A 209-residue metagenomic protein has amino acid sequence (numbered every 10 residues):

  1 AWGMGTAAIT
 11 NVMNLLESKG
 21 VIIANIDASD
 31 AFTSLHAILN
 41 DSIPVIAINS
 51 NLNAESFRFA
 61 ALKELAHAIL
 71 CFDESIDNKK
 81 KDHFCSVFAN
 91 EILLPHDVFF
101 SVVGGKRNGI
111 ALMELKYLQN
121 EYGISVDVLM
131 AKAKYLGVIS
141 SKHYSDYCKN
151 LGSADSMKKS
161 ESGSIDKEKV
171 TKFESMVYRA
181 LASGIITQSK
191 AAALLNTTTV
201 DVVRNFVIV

Functional and structural regions predicted by a protein language model:
A1-V209: Active-site hotspot residues in diverse enzymes, especially metal/ion-binding acidic/histidine motifs
